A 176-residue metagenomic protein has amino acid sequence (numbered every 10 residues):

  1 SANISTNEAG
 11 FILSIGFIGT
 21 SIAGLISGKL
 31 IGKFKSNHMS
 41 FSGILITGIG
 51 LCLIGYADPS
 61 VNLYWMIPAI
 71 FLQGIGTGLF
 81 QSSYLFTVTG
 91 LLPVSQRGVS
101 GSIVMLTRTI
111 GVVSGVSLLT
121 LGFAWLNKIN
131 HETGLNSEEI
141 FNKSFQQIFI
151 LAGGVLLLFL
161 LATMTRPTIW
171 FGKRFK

Functional and structural regions predicted by a protein language model:
S1-I129, F141-W170: 12-transmembrane solute porter fold
T133-G134, I169-K176: Short, Lys/Arg-enriched, Gly/Pro-containing loop segments at transmembrane-helix junctions of multi-pass membrane
L135-E139: Perimembrane loop-to-helix junctions flanking transmembrane segments
